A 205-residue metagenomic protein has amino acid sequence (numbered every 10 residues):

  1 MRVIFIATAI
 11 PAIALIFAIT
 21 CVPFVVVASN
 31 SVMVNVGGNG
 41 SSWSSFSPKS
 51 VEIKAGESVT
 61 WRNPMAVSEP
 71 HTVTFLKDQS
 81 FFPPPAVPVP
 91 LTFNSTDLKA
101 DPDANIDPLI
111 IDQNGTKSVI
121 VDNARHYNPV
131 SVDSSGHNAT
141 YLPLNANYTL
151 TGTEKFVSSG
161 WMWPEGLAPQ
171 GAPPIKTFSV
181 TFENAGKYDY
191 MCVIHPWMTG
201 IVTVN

Functional and structural regions predicted by a protein language model:
M1-A7: Positively charged n-region of N-terminal signal peptides that target proteins for export
T8-P11, F182: Hydrophobic H-region at the start of alpha-helical membrane spans
I10-V22: Bacterial N-terminal signal peptides
P23-N205: Extracytoplasmic copper-binding redox domains, predominantly the cupredoxin/blue-copper superfamily
